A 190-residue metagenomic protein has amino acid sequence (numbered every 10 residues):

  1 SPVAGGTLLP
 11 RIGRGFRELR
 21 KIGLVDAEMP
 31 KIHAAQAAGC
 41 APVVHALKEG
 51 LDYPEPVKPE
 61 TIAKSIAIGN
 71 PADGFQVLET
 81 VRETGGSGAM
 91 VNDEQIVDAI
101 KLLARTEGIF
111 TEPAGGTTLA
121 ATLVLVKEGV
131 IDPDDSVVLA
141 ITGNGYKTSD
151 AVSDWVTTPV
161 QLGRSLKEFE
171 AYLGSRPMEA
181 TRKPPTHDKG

Functional and structural regions predicted by a protein language model:
S1-A4, H33-Q36, L139-T142: Short beta-strand segments
V3-G6, E107-G115: Short glycine/threonine-rich catalytic loop with a Thr-x-Gly-x-Asp
G6-L8, P71, G145-K147: Gly/Ser/Thr-rich beta-alpha loop segments that engage phosphate groups in nucleotides
L9-R17: Short Gly/Thr/Asp-enriched flexible loops that form oxyanion-binding sites at enzyme active sites
P10, V43-V44, T148-D150: Short helix/loop capping segments that flank catalytic or ligand/cofactor-binding pockets
E18-F110, D154-R182, G190: Active-site/ligand-binding loops adjacent to catalytic centers
L119-E179: Catalytic phosphate/nucleotide-handling subdomain of diverse soluble enzymes
